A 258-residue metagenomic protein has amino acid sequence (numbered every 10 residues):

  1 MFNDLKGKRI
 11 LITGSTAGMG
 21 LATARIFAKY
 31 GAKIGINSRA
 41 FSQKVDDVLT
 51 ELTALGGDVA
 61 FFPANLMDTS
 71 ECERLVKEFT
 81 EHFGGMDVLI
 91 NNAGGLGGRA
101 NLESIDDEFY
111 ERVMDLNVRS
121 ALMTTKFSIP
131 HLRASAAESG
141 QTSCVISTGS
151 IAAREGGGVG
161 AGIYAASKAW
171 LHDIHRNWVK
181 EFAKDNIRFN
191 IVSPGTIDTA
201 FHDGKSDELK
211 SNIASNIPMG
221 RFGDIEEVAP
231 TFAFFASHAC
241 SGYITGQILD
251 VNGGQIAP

Functional and structural regions predicted by a protein language model:
T16-G18: Conserved glycine-rich cofactor-binding loop
Y30-D46: Conserved glycine-rich Rossmann-like NAD(P)H-binding loop of the short-chain dehydrogenase/reductase
K77, L116-S139, V179-K180, K184 (+2 more regions): Amphipathic alpha-helical dimer-interface segment in Rossmann-like NAD(P)H-dependent oxidoreductases
G85, A183, R188, C240-T245: Short, small/polar-rich loop/turn modules that mediate ligand/substrate recognition or access, typified
A100-L102, D106-M114, H202, L209 (+1 more regions): Substrate-binding pocket helix/loop in short-chain dehydrogenase/reductase
E103-M123, I146, L171: Catalytic Tyr-X3-Lys loop
A137-W170, H175-K184, T196: Catalytic loop of short-chain dehydrogenase/reductase
R221-V251, I256: C-terminal substrate-recognition "lid" of short-chain dehydrogenase/reductases
